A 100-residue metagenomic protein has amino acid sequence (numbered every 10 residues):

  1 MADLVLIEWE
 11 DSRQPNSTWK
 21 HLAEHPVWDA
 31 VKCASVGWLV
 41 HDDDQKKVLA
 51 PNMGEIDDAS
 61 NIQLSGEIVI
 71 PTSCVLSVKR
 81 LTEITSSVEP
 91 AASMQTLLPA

Functional and structural regions predicted by a protein language model:
A2-A100: Conserved RNA-binding domains used in RNP assembly and mRNA/RNA metabolism
